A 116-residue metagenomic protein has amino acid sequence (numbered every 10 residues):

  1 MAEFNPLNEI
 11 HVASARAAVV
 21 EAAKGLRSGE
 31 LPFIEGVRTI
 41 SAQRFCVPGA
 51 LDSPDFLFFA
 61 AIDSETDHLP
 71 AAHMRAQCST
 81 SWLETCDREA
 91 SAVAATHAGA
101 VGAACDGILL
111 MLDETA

Functional and structural regions predicted by a protein language model:
M1-A116: Acidic, Ser/Pro/Thr-rich low-complexity regulatory regions and the short amphipathic helical interaction modules they
